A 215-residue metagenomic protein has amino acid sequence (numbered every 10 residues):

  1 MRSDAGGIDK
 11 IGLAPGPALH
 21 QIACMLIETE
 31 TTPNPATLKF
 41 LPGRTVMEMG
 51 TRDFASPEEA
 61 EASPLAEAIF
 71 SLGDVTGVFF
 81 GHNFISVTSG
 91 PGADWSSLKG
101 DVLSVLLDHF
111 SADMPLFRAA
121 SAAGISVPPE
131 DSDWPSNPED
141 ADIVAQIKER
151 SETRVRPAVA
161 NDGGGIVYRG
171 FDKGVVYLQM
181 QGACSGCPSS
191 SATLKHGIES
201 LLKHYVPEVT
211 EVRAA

Functional and structural regions predicted by a protein language model:
R2, G6-G7, G12, G16: Residue-identity detector for glycine
I11, P17-A215: Domain-level signature for proteins that mediate thiol-based redox and metal-cofactor handling
